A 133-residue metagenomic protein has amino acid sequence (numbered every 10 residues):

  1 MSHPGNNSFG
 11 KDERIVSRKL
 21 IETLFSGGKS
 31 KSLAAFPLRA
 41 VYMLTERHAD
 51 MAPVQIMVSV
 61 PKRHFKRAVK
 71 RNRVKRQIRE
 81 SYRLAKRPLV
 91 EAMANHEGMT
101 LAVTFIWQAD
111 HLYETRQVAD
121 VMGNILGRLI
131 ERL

Functional and structural regions predicted by a protein language model:
M1-L133: Positively charged, solvent-exposed patches that mediate nucleic-acid binding
